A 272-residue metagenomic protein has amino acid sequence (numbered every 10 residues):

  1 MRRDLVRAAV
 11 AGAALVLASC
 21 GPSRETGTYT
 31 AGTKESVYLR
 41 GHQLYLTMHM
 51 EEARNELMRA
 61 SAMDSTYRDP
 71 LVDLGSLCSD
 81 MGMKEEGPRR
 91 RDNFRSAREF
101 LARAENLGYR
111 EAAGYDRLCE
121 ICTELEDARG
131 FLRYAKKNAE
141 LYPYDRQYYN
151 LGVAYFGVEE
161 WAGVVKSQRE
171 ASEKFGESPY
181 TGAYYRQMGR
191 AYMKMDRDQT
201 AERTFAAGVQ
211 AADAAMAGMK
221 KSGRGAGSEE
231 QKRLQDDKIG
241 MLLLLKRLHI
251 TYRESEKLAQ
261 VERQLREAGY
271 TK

Functional and structural regions predicted by a protein language model:
C20-D73, D80-M83: N-terminal leader/linker segments that initiate helical-solenoid repeat arrays
A31, S65, Y109, Y142-P143 (+3 more regions): Short coil turns that delineate tetratricopeptide repeat
T33-E35, R68-D69, E111-A113, D145-R146 (+3 more regions): Helix-start (N-cap) detector for alpha-helical repeat units in TPR-like alpha-solenoids, especially tetratricopeptide
L46-T47, D80-G87, E124, G157-V158 (+4 more regions): Register position in tetratricopeptide repeats
M50, K84-G87, F94, A128 (+3 more regions): TPR-repeat structural position
M58-A62, E99-N106, R133-E140, K166-G176 (+3 more regions): Conserved structural position within tetratricopeptide repeats
D73, R117, N150, Y184-Q187 (+1 more regions): Canonical tetratricopeptide repeat
